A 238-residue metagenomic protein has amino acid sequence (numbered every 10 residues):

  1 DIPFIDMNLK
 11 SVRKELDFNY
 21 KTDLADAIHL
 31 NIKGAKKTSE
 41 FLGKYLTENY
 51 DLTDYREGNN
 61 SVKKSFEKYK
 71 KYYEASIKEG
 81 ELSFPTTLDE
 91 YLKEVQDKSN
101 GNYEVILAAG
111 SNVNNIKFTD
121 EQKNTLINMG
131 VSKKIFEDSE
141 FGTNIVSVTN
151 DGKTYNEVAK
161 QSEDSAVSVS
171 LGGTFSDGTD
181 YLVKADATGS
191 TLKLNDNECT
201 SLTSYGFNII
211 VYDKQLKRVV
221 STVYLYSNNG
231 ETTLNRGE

Functional and structural regions predicted by a protein language model:
D1-I2, D23-L30, D151-A159: Short, structured secondary-structure boundary patches
D1-S11: Conserved, well-ordered alpha-helix/loop/beta-strand core segments that scaffold catalytic motifs
P3, H29-F41, A159-V167: Short, basic, helix/turn surface patches
S11-T22: Flexible internal linker/loop segments at domain or repeat junctions
D23-N59: Histidine-centered active-site loop/cap adjacent to the catalytic His in serine esterases/O-acetyl transfer systems
D51-L82: C-terminal accessory extensions appended to soluble enzyme cores
G80-E104, A108-E238: Short acidic-hydrophobic catalytic motif
